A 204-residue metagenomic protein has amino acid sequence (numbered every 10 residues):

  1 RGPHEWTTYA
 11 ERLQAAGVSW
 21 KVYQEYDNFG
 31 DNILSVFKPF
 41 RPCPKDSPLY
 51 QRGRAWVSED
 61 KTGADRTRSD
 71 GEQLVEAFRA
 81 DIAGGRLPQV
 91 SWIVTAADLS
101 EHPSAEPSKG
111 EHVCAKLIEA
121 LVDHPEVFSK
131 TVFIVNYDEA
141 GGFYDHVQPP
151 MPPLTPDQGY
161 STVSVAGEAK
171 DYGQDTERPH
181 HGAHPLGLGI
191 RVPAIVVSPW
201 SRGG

Functional and structural regions predicted by a protein language model:
R1-G204: N-terminal pro-sequences and low-complexity stem/linker regions of secreted or lumenal proteins
